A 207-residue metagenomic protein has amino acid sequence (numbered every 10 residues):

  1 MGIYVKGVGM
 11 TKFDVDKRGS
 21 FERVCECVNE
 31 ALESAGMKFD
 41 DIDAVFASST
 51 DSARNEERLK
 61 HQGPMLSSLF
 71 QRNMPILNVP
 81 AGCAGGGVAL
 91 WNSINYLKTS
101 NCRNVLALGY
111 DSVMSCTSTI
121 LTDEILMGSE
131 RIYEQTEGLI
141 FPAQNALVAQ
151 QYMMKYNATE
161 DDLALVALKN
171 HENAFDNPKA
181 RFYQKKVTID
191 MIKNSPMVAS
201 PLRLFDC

Functional and structural regions predicted by a protein language model:
M1-L77, L106-C207: Conserved "HGTGT" condensation-loop signature of ketosynthase/thiolase-family condensing enzymes that catalyze
P64, W91-I94: Contiguous, well-ordered alpha-helical segments that form the cores/surfaces of helical PPI scaffolds
N78-A84: Short beta->alpha junction loops
G82, K98-S100, C207: Solvent-exposed alpha-helices and their adjacent loops that cap or buttress functional pockets in soluble metabolic
V88: Active-site histidine-anchored catalytic micro-motif
I94-A107: Hydrophobic or amphipathic alpha-helical targeting/insertion segments
